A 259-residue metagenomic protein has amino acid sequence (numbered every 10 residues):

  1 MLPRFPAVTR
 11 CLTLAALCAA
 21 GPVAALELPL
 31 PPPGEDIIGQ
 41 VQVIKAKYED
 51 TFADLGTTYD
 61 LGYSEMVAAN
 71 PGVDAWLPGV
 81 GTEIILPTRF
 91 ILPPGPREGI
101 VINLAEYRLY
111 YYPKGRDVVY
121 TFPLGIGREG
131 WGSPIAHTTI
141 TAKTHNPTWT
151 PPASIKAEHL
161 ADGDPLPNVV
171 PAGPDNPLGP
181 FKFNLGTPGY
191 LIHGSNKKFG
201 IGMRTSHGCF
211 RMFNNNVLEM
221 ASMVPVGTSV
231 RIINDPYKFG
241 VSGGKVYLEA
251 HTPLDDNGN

Functional and structural regions predicted by a protein language model:
M1-L12: Bacterial N-terminal signal peptides that target proteins for export
A20-P22: N-terminal signal peptide c-region/cleavage motif recognized by signal peptidases
A25-I38, Y63-G99, V230, P236: Extracellular LysM carbohydrate-binding repeats and other cell-envelope/extracellular binding modules
E27-D60: Primarily a LysM-type cell-wall glycan-binding module
K47-W76, V118-T121: LysM (lysin motif) carbohydrate-binding repeats in extracellular/periplasmic proteins that recognize
F90-K198, S222, A250-H251, D256-G258: Gly/Pro-biased beta-strand-loop elements
S206-A221: Short beta-strand-centered segments at strand-helix junctions
D235-N259: Low-complexity, Gly/Ser/Thr/Pro-rich intrinsically disordered linker/tail segments
